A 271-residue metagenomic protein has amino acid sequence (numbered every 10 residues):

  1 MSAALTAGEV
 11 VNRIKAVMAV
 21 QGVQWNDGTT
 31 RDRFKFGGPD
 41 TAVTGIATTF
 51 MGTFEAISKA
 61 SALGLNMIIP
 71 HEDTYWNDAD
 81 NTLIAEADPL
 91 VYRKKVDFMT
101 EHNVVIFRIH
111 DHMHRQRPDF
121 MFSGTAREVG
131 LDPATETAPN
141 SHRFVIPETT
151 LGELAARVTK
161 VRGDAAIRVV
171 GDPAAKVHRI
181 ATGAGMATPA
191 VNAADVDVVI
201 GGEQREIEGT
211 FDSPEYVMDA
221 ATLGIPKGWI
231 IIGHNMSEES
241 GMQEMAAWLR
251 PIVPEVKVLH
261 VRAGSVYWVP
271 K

Functional and structural regions predicted by a protein language model:
M1-K271: Hydrophobic structural segments
